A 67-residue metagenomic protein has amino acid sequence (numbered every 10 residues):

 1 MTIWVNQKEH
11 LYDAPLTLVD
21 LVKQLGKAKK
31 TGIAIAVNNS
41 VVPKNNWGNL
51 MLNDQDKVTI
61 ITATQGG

Functional and structural regions predicted by a protein language model:
M1-G66: Ubiquitin-like/PB1-type beta-grasp interaction modules and other compact soluble beta-rich domains
